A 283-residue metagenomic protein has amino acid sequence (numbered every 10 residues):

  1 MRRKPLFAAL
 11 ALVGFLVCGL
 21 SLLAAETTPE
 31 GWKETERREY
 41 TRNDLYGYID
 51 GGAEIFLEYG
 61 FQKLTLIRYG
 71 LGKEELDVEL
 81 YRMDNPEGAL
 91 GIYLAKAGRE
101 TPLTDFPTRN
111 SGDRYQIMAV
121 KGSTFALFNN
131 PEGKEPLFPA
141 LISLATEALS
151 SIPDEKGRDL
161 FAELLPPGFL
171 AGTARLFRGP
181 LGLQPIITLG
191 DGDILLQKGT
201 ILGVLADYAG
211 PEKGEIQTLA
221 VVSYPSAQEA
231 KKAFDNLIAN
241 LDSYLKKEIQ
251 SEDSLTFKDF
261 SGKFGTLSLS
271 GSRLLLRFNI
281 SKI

Functional and structural regions predicted by a protein language model:
M1-P5: Positively charged n-region of N-terminal signal peptides that target proteins for export
L6-A8, L12-I283: Soluble, non-membrane globular domain cores that form compact, hydrophobic packing and curved binding surfaces
